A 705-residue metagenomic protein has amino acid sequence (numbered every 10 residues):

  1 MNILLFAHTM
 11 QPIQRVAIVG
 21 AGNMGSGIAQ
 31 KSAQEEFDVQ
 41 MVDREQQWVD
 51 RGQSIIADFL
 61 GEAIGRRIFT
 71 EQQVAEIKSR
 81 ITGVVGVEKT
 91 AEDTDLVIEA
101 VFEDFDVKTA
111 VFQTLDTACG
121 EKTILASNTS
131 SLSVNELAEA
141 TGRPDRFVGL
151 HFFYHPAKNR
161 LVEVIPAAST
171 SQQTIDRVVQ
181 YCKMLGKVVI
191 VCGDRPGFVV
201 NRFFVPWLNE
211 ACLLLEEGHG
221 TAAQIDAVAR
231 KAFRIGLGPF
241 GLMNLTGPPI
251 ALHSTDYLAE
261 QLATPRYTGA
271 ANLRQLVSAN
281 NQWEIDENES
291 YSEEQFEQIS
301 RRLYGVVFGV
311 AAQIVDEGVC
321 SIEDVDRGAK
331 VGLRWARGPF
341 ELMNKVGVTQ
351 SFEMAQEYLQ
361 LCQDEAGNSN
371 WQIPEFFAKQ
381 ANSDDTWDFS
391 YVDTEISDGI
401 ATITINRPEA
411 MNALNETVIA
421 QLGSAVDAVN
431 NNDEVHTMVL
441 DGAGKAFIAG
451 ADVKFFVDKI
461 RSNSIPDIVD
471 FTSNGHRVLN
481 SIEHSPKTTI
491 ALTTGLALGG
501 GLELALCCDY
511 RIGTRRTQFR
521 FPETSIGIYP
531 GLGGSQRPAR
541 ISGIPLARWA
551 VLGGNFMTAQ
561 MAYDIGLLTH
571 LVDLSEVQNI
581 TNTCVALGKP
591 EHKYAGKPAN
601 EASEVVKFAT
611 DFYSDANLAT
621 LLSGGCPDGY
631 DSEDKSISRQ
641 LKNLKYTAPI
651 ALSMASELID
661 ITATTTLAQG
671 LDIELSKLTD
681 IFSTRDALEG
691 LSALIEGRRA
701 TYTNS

Functional and structural regions predicted by a protein language model:
N2-D398, N406-E409, T437, K459 (+3 more regions): N-terminal glycine-rich phosphate-binding loop for ADP-containing cofactors
G20, G25-A29, V478-I526, P530 (+1 more regions): Glycine-rich beta-to-alpha active-site loop
G25-S26, G450, V469-T472, H476 (+3 more regions): Glycine-rich phosphate-binding loop at the start of an alpha helix
L96, R146, Y510, W549 (+3 more regions): Well-ordered beta-strand positions
L115, L498-A550, D564-I565, I580-C584: CoA-thioester-processing core
I124, D398-N406, E416-P466, H476-T493 (+3 more regions): A structural preference for short, pocket-lining loop segments at secondary-structure junctions
L132-S133, K445-A449, L498-G499: Short, active-site-adjacent cap segments at secondary-structure transitions
